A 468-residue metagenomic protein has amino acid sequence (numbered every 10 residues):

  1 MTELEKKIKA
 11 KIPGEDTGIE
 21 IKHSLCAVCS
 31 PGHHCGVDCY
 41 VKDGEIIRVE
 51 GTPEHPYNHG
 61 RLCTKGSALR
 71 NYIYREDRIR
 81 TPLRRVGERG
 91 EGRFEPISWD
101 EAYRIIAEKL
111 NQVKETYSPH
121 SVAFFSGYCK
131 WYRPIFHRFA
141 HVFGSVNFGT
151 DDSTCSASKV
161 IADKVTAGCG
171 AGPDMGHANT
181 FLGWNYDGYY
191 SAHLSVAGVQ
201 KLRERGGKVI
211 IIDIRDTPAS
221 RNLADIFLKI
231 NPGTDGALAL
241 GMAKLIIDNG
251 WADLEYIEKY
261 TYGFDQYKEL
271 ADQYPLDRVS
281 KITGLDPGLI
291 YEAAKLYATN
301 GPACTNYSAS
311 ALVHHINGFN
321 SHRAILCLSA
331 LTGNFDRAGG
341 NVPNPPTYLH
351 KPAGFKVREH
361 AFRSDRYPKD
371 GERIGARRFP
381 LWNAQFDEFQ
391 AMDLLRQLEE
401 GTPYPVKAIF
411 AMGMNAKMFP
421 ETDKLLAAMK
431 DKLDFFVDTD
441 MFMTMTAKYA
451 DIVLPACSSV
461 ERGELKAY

Functional and structural regions predicted by a protein language model:
M1-N249, D286, A384: N-terminal export/assembly segments and adjacent metallocofactor-ligating motifs of anaerobic energy-metabolism
I47, D253-L254, I290, C304-N306 (+3 more regions): Acidic/polar loop patches that form or flank catalytic/metal-binding clefts of enzymes that bind anionic ligands
G66, K109, V113, V142 (+8 more regions): Change "in soluble alpha/beta enzymes" to "in soluble alpha/beta proteins
T81, R85-E101, E115, K244 (+3 more regions): N-terminal leader/propeptide and maturation segments of large enzyme subunits in energy/redox metabolism and hydrolases
V122-K130, K281-L285, S308-I316, Y348-L349 (+1 more regions): Conserved short loop/turn motifs at secondary-structure junctions
G127-Y128, K259-Y262, L296-Y297, N341-A353: A glycine-rich phosphate-binding loop feature that marks nucleotide/adenosyl-phosphate handling sites
P134-I212, G236-L240, S329-Y449, C457-L465: Extended redox/cofactor-interaction regions of prokaryotic respiratory oxidoreductases
L223-I230, C457-V460, A467: Short beta-alpha connecting loops at secondary-structure transitions that line or flank enzyme active sites
